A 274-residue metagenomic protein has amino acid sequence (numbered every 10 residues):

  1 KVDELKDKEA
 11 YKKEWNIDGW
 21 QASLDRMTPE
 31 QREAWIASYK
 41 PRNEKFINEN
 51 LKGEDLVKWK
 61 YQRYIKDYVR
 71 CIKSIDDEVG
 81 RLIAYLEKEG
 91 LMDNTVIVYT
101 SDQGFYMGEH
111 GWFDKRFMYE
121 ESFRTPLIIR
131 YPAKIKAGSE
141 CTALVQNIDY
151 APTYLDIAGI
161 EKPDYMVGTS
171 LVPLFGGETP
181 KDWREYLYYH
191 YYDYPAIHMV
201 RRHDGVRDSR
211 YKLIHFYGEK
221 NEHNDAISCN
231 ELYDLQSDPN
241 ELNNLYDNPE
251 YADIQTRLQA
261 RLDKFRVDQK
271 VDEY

Functional and structural regions predicted by a protein language model:
K1-V145, I157-Y165, E222-I227, P249-D253: Active-site-proximal cap/lid insertion segments
Q103-E109, I148-A151, D156-E231, L235 (+3 more regions): C-terminal cap/loop subdomain of S1 sulfatases and analogous C-terminal strand-loop tails that border
F175, Y246-P249: A general structural motif at alpha-helix termini
D238: Intrinsically disordered, low-complexity polar regions and short flexible loop motifs
E241-L245: Carboxylate-dense, calcium-coordinating segments in secreted/extracellular and ER-lumen proteins
